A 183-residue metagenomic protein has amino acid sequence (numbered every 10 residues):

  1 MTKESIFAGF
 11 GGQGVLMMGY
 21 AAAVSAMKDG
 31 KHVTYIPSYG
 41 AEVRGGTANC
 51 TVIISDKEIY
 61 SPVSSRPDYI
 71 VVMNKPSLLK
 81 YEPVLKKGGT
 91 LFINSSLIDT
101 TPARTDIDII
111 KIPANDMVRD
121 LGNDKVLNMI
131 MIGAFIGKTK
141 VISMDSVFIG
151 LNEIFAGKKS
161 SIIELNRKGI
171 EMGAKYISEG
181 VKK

Functional and structural regions predicted by a protein language model:
M1-K183: Active-site cofactor/cluster-binding pocket
